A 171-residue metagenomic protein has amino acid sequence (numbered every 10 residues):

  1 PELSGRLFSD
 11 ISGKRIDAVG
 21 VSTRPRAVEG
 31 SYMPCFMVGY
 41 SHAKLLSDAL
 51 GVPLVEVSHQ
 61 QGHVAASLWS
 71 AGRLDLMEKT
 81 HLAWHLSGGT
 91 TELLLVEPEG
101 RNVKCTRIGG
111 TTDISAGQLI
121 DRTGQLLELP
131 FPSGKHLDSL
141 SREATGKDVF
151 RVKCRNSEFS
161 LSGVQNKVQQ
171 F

Functional and structural regions predicted by a protein language model:
P1-L7, S58-Q61: Glycine-rich oxoanion-binding loops at beta->alpha junctions
G5-S41: Short beta-strand-loop/turn "lid" adjacent to the catalytic site in phosphate-handling enzymes
G20-S22, S58, L82-S87, L94: Short beta-strand segments
P34-L45, L50, S70-M77, E97-K104: A glycine- and small-aliphatic-rich helix-loop capping segment at beta-alpha/alpha-beta transitions that lines
V38-H63, T111-D113: Short, acidic/small-residue loops that bind anionic groups at enzyme active sites
V52, E56-L82: Conserved phosphate-binding catalytic cores of ATP/NTP-utilizing and phosphoryl-transfer enzymes
D75-K79, H85-L86, E92-F171: A short helix-loop
